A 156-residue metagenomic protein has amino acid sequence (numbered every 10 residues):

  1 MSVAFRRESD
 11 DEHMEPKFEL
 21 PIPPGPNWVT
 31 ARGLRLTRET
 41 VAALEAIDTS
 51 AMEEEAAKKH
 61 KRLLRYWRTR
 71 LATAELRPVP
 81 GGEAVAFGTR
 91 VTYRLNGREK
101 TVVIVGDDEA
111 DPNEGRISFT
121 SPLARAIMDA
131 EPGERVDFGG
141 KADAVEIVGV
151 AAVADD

Functional and structural regions predicted by a protein language model:
M1-L71: Helix-rich terminal scaffold detector
L71-P78: Short glycine/threonine/proline-enriched tight-turn/helix- or strand-capping micro-motif at secondary-structure
P78-V148: Non-DNA-binding regulatory cores of transcription-related proteins, predominantly C-terminal effector-binding
V148-D156: Short, compositionally biased
